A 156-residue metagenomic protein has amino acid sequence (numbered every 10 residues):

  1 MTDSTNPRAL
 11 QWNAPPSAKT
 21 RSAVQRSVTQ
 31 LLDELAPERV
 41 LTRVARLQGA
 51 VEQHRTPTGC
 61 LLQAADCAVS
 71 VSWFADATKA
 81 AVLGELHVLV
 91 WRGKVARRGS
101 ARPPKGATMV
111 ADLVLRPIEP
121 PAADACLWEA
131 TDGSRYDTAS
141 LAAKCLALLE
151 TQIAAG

Functional and structural regions predicted by a protein language model:
M1-R55, G59: Charge-rich, low-complexity N-terminal segments
T58-G156: Intrinsic disorder/low-complexity polar-acidic segments
